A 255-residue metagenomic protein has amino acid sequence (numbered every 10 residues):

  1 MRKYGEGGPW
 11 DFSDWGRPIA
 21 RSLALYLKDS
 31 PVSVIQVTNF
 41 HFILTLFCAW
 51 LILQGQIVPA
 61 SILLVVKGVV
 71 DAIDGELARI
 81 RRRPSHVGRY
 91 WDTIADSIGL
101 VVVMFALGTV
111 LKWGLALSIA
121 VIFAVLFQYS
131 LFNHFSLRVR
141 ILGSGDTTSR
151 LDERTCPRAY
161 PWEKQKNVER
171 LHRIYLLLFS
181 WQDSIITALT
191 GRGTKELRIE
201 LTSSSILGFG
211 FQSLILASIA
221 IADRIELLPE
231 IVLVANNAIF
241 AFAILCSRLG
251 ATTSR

Functional and structural regions predicted by a protein language model:
M1-P18, R138-R255: C-terminal membrane-associated helical module and adjoining short loops/tails
S22, A72, E76, S130-L142 (+1 more regions): Membrane-spanning helices that line or support transport/gating and their immediate boundary helices in channels
L23, H41-A49, G99-A106, F211-I219: Hydrophobic, membrane-inserted alpha-helices
V34-N39, W91-D96, E200-G210: Select subsegments of transmembrane alpha-helices in polytopic membrane proteins, especially boundary-proximal
V34-V87, M104, A120-F123: Membrane-embedded alpha-helical segments that form the functional core of polytopic membrane enzymes, especially those
I52-P59, T109-A116, I221-P229: Transmembrane helix interruption/hinge and helix-loop junction motifs
D74, A78, R82-A95, T148-T155: Juxtamembrane helix-capping/reentrant segments at transmembrane boundaries
G108-V139: Alpha-helical transmembrane segments
